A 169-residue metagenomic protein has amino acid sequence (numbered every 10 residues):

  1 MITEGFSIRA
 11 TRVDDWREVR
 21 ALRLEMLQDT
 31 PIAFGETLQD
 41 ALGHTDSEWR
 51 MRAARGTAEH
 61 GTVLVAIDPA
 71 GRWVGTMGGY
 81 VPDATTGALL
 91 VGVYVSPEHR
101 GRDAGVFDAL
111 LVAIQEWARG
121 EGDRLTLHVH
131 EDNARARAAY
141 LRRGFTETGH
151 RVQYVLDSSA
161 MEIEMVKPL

Functional and structural regions predicted by a protein language model:
M1-S7, A70, L169: Short, low-complexity, intrinsically disordered N-terminal peptides in bacterial proteins
V13-D14, E18-A21, E25-E98, A109-W117 (+2 more regions): Acetyl-CoA-dependent GNAT
L42, A104, S158: Flexible, glycine- and charge-enriched loops at secondary-structure boundaries
R72, S96-V112, H130-A138, R142-R143: Conserved glycine-rich acetyl-CoA-binding loop
A104, G120-D123: Short coil/turn segments at alpha/beta junctions that flank glycine-rich nucleotide-binding fingerprints
D123-R137, L141-L169: C-terminal "cap" of GNAT-fold acetyltransferases
